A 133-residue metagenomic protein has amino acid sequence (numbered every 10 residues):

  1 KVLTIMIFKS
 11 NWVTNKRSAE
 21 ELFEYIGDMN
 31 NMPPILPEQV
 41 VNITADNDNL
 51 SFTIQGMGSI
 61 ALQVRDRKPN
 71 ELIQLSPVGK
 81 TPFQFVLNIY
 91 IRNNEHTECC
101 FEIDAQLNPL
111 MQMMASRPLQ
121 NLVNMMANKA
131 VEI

Functional and structural regions predicted by a protein language model:
V2-T44: Hydrophobic ligand-binding cavity/cleft-lining segments
I7-W12, N49, S59, L72 (+2 more regions): Intrinsic-disorder/low-complexity, polar/charged segments enriched in Ser/Thr/Lys/Arg/Asp/Glu/Gln
W12-T14, T53, Q63, Y90: Generic structural detector for well-ordered beta-strands
A19, M29, M57-G58, N108: Alpha-helix N-cap/helix-start and coil->helix boundary motif
A19, R65-N70, Y90-E98: A short, structured loop/turn motif at beta-sheet edges
E24-P34, P69, S116, Q120 (+3 more regions): Short, intrinsically disordered, mixed-charge
P34, Q39-T81: Glycine-rich portal/gate segments that line the openings of hydrophobic small-molecule binding cavities
P77-N128: Beta-strand/loop substructures that line and gate deep hydrophobic ligand-binding cavities in soluble
